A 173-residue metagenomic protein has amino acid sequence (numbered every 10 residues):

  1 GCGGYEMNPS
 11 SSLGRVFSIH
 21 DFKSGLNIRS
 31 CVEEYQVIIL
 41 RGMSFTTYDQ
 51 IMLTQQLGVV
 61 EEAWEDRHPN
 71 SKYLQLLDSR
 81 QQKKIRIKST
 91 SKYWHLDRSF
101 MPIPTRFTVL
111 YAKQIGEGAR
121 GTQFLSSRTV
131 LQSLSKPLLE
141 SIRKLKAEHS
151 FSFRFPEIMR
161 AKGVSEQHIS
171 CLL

Functional and structural regions predicted by a protein language model:
C2-L173: Non-heme Fe(II) oxygenase catalytic core, chiefly the N-lobe of the double-stranded beta-helix
